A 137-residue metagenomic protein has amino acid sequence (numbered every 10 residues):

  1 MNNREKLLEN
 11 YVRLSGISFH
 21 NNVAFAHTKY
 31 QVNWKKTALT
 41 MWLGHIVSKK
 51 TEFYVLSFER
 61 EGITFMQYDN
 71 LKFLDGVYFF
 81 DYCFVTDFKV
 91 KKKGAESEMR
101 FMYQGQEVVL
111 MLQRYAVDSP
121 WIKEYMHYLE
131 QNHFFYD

Functional and structural regions predicted by a protein language model:
M1-L56: Anionic N-terminal interaction surfaces
N2-N3, L7, F73-D137: Acidic, Ser/Thr- and proline-rich intrinsically disordered linker/docking segments of eukaryotic scaffolds
L8, G16, N22, H27 (+5 more regions): Generic intrinsically disordered, low-complexity segments enriched for polar/acidic and small residues
N33-K36, T64-M66, K72, Q106-M111: Short, surface-exposed beta-strand/loop "edge" segments at domain boundaries and coil↔beta transitions
M41-V55, E59-E98: Phosphoinositide-binding peripheral membrane targeting modules
